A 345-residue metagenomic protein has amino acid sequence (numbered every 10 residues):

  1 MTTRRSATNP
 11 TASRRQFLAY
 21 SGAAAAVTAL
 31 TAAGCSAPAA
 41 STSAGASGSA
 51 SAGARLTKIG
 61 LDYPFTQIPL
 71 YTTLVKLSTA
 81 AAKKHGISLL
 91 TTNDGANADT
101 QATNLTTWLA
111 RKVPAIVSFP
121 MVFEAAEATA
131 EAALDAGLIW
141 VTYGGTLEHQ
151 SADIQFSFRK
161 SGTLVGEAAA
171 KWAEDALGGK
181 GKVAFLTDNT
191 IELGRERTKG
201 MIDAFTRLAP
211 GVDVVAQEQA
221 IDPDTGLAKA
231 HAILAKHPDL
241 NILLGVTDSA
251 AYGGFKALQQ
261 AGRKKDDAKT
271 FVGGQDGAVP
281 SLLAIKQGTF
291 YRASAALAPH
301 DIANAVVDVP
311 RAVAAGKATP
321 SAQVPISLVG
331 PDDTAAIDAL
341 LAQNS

Functional and structural regions predicted by a protein language model:
M1-S13, A23-A33: N-terminal secretory signal peptides
R14-L18: N-terminal export leaders
A32-A46: Bacterial lipoprotein signal-peptidase II cleavage site
A50, R55-T57, A204-F205, L297-S345: Hinge/cleft segment of the Venus flytrap/periplasmic-binding protein
L56-L77, A81, L89-T103, T107 (+4 more regions): Extracytoplasmic "Venus flytrap"
Q101, I154-K180, R195-E196, G226-L227 (+2 more regions): Hydrophobic alpha-helical segments within soluble ligand-binding/sensing domains
A115-L134, M201, Q219-L283: Hydrophobic alpha-helical
E124-K160, A176, K182, A278-Q287: Flexible loop/hinge segments that line or gate small-molecule binding clefts
